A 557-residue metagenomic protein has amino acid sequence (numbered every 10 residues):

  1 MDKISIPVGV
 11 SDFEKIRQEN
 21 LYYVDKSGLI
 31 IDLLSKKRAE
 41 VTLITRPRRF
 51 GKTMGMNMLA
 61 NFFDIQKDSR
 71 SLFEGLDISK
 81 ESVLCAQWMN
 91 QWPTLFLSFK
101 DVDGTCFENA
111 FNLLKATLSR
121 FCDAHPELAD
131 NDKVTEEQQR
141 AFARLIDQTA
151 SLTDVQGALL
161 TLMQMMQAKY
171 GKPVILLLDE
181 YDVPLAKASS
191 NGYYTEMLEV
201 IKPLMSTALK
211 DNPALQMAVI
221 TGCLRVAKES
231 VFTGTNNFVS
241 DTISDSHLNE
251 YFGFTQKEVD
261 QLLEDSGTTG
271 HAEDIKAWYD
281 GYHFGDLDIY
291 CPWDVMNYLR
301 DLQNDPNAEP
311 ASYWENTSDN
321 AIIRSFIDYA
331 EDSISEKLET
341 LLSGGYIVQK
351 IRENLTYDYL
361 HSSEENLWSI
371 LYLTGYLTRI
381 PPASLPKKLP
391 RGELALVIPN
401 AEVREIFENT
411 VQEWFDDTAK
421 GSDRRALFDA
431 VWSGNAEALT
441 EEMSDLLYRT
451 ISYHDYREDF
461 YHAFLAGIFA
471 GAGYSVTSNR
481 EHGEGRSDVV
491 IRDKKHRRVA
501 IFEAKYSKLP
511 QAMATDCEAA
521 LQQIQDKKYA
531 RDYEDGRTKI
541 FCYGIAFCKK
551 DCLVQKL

Functional and structural regions predicted by a protein language model:
M1-R457, A472-Y474: Phosphate-binding site recognition
A436-L557: Structural signature of nuclease core domains in nucleic-acid processing machines
